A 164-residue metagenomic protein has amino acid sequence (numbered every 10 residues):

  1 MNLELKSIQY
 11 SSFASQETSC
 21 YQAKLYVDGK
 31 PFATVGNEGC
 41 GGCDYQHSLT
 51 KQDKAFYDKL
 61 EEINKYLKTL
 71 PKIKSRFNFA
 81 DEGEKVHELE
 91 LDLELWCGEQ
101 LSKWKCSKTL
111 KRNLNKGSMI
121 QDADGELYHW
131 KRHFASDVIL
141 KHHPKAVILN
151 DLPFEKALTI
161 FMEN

Functional and structural regions predicted by a protein language model:
M1-N164: Terminal leader/tail segments of proteins
